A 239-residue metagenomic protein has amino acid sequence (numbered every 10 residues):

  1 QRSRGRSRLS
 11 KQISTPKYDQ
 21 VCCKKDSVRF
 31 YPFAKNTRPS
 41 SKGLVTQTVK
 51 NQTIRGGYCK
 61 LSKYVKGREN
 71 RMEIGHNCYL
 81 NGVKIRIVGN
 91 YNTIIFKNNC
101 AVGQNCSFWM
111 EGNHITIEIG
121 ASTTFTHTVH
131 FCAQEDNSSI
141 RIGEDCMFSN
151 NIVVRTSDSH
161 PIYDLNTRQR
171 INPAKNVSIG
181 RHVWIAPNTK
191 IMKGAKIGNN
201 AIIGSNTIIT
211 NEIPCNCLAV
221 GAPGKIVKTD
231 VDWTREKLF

Functional and structural regions predicted by a protein language model:
Q1-R71, G75-Y79, D145, N151-I152 (+5 more regions): Terminal amphipathic alpha-helical/low-complexity segments used for targeting or macromolecular assembly
E73-K196, D230-V231: Flexible, glycine/small-residue-enriched loop-and-beta-strand segment within the central core of proteins
S138, H160, T207, C215-C217 (+1 more regions): Glycine-centered loop/turn positions within well-structured domains that cap or flank conserved ligand/cofactor-binding
W184, K190-M192, I208-T210, G224-K225: Short Gly/Pro-enriched loop/turn and capping motifs at secondary-structure junctions
K196-V220: C-terminal/domain-terminus segments
